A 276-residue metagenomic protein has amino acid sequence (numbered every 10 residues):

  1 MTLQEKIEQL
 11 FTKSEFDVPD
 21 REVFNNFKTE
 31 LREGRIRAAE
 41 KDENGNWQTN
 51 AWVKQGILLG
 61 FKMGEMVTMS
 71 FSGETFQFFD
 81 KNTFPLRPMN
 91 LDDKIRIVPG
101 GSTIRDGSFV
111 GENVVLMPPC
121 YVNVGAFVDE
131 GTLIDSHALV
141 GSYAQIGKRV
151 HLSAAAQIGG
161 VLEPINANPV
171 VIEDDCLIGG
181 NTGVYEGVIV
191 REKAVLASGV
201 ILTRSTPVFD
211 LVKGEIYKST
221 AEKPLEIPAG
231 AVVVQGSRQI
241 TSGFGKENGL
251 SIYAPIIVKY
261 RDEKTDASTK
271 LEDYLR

Functional and structural regions predicted by a protein language model:
M1-I95, P224-L225, A229-A231, Q235-R276: Terminal amphipathic alpha-helical/low-complexity segments used for targeting or macromolecular assembly
L91, R96-T241, G245, I257: Structural signal for interior beta-strand "rungs" in well-ordered beta-sheet cores of soluble enzyme domains
